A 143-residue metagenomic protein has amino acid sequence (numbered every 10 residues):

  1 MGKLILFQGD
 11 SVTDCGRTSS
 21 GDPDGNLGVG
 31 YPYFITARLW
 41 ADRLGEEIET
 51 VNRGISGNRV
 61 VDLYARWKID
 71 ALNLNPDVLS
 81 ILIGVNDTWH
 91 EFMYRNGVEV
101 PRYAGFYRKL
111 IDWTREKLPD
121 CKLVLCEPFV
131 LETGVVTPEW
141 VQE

Functional and structural regions predicted by a protein language model:
M1-R53, K68, L72-N75: Serine-esterase "nucleophile elbow" of acetyl-processing enzymes
F34-E49, D62-E143: Alpha-helical cap/lid subdomain in secreted, periplasmic, or secretory-pathway luminal O-acyl-processing enzymes
I55-V60: Short, flexible loop segments at the rims of nucleotide/cofactor-binding pockets, characterized by
